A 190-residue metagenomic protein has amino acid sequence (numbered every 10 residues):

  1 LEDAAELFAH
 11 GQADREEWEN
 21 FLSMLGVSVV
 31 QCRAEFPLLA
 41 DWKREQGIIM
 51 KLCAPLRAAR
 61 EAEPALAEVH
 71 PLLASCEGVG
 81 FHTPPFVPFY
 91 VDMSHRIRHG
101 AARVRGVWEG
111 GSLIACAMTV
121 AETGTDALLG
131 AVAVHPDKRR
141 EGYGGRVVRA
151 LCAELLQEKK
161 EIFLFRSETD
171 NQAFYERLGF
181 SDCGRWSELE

Functional and structural regions predicted by a protein language model:
L1-R60, W186-E190: Acyl-donor-binding surface of acyltransferase catalytic domains
G11-F21, G130-P136, R140-Q157, R177: Conserved acetyl-CoA-binding loop-helix of GNAT-fold acetyltransferases
V27, A102, K159-E161: Short, high-confidence coil segments that cap the C-terminus of an alpha-helix and link into the following beta-strand
Q31-F36, I162-E176, S181-D182, S187-E190: Conserved beta-strand-loop-alpha-helix junction that forms the acyl-donor binding cleft
Q46-I49, C53-P88: Short amphipathic alpha-helix that is part of the acyltransferase structural core
P84-A133: A conserved beta-strand-loop-helix scaffold within acyl/acetyltransferase catalytic domains
G106-W108, V120, E141-E154, L164-S167 (+2 more regions): Recognition helices and adjacent regulatory flanks at domain boundaries
